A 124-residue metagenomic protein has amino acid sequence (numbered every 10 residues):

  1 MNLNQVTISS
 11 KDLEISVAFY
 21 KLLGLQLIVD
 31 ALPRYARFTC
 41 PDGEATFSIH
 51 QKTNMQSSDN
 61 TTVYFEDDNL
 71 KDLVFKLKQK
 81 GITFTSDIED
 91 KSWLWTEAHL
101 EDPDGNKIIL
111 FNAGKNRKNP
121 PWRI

Functional and structural regions predicted by a protein language model:
N2-K11, T39, T53-K80, T96-E101: Vicinal oxygen chelate
T7-T46: Core segments of cupin and vicinal oxygen chelate
L27, S58-N60, P120-P121: A short, polar/proline- and glycine-enriched secondary-structure boundary/capping micro-motif
V29-A31, H50-N54, D90, N112-N116: Acetyl-CoA-dependent GNAT
L32-Y35, S57, K91-T96: Short acidic/glycine-enriched loop/turn segments that link adjacent beta-strands
G43-F47, S57, D104-I108: Short, charged/polar, Gly/Pro-enriched secondary-structure boundary elements
F75-I124: Vicinal oxygen chelate
